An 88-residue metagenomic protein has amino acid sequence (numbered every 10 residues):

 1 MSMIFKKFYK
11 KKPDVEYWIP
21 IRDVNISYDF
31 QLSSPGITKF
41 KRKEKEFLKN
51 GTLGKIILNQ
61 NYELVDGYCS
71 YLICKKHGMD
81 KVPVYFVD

Functional and structural regions predicted by a protein language model:
M1-V87: Short, charged/polar connector segments at secondary-structure boundaries
